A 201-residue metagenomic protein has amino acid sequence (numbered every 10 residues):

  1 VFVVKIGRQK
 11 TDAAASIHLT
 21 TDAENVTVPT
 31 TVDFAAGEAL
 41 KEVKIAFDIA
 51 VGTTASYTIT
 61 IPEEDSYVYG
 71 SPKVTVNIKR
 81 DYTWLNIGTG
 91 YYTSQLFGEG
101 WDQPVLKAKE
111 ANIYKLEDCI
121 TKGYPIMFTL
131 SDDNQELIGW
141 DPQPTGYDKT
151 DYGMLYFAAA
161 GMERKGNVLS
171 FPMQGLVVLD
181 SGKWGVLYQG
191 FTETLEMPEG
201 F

Functional and structural regions predicted by a protein language model:
V1-L96, G200-F201: Acidic/polar, low-complexity intrinsically disordered N-terminal segments immediately downstream of a Sec signal
K79-F201: Ser/Thr/Gly/Pro-rich, low-complexity flexible regions
